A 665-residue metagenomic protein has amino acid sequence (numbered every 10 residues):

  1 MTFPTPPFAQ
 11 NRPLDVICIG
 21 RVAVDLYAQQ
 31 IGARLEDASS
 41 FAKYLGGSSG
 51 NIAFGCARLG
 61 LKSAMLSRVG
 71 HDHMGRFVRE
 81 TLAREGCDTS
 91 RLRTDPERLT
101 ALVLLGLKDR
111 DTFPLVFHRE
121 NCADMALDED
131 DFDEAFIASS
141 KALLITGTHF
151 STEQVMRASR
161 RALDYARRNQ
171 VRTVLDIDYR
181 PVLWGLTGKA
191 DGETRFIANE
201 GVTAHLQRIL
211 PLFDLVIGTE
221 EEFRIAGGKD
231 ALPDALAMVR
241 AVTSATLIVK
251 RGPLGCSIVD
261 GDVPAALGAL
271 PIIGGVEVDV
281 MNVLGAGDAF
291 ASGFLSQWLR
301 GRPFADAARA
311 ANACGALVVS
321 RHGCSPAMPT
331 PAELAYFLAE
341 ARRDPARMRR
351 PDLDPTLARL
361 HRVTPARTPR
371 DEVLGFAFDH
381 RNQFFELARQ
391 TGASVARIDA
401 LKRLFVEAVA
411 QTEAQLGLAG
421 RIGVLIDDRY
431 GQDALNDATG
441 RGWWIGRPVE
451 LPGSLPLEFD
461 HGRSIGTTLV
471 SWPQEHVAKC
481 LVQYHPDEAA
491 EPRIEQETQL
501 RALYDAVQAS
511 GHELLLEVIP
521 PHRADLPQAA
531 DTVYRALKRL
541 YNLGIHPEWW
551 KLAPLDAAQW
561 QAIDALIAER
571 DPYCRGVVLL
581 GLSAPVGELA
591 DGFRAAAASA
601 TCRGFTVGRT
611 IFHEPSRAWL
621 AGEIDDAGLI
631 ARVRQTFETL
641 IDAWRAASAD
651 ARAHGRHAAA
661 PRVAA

Functional and structural regions predicted by a protein language model:
T2-D88, D111, D279, F376: Glycine-rich phosphate/adenosyl-contacting loop at the front of the ribokinase-like
T2-I17, D164-R168, K229-L353: Conserved phosphate-binding/catalytic region of the ribokinase-like
K62-G147, A335-R347: Conserved N-terminal subdomain of the carbohydrate kinase-like
L144, T148-S151, D164-R167, V171-T173 (+1 more regions): Hydrophobic alpha-helical segments and helix pairs
P181-A269: Conserved phosphate/ATP/ADP-binding segment of small-molecule kinases
R347-A490, H546, R575, V586-A596 (+2 more regions): Alpha/beta catalytic barrel-like cores
F376, E517, W550, G608: Conserved, mostly hydrophobic/aromatic
V424-D427, H476-Q483, E488-Q496, A529 (+2 more regions): Catalytic beta/alpha-barrel core
